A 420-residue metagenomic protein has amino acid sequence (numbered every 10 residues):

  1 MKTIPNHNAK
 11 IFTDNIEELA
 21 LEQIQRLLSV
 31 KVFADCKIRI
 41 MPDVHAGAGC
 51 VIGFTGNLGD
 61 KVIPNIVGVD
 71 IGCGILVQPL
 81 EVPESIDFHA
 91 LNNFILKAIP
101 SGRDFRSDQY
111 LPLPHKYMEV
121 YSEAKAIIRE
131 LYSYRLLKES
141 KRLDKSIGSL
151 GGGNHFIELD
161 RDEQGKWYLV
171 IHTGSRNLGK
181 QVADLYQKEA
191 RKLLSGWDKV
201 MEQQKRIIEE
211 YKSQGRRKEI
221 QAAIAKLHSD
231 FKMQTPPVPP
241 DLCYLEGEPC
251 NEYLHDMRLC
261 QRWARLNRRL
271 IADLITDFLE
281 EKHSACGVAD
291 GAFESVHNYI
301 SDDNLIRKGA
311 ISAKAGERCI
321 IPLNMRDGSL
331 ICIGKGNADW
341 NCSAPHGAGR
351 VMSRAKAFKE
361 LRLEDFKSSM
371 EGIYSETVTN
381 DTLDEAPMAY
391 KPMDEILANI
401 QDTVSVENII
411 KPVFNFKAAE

Functional and structural regions predicted by a protein language model:
K2-R26, F33-I40, A46-F54, K61-P64 (+3 more regions): Domain-length cofactor-binding catalytic modules of enzymes
P42-D43, D70: Acidic active-site catalytic centers that drive phospho-/nucleotidyl reactions and related ester hydrolyses
G59-V82: N-terminal cap/recognition module
G74-P112: Compact, glycine/acidic-enriched structural inserts
L111-V120: Acidic, glycine-rich loop-and-strand cores that form catalytic or ligand-binding grooves in diverse globular domains
